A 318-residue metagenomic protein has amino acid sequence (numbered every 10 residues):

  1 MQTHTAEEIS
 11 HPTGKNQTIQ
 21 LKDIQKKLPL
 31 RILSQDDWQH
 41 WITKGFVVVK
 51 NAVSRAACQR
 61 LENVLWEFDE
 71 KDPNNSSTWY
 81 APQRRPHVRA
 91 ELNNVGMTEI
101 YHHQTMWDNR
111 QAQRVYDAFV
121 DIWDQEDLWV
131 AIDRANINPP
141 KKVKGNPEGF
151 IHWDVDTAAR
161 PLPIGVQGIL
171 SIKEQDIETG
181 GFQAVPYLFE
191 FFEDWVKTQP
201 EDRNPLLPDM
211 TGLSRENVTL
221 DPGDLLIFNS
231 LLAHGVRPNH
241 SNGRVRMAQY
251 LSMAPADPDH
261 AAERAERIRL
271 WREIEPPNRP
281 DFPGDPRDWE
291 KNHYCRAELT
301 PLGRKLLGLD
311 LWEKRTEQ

Functional and structural regions predicted by a protein language model:
Q2-T43, K50-A158: Non-heme Fe(II)-dependent double-stranded beta-helix
A6-I9, G14-I19, D23, K71 (+1 more regions): Non-heme Fe(II)/2-oxoglutarate
F46, I132, P163-I169, T179 (+2 more regions): Extracellular structured ligand-interaction cores
R134, P139, W153-V155, V166 (+2 more regions): Short, structured patches in soluble enzyme cores that scaffold and shape functional sites
I137, V185-F192, S252-P258: Short edge-strand/loop segments of extracellular domains
A158-I177, S252-P255: Short, conserved beta-strand element in jelly-roll/cupin
Q175-R237: Double-stranded beta-helix
